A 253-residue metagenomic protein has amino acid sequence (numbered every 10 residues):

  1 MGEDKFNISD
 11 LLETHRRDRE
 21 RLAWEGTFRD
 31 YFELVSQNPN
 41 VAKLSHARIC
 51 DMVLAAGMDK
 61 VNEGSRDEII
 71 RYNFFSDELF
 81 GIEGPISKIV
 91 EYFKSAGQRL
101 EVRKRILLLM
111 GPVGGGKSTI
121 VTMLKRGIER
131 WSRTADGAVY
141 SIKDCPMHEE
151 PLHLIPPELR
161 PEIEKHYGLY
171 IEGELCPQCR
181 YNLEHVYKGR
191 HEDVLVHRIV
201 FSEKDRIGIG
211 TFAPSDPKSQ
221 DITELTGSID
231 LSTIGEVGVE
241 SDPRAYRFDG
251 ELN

Functional and structural regions predicted by a protein language model:
G2-N73: Extended, charged/polar low-complexity intrinsically disordered regions
V41-N253: Conserved ASCE/P-loop NTPase catalytic core
